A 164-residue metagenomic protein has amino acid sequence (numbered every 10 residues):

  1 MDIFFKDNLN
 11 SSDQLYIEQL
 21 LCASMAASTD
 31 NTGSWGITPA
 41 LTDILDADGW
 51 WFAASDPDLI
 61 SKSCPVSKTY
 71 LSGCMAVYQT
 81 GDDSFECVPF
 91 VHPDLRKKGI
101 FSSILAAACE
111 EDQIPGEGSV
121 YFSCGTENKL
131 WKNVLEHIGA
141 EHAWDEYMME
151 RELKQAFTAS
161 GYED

Functional and structural regions predicted by a protein language model:
M1-L15, L153-D164: Conserved N-terminal entry element of GNAT/NAT acetyltransferase domains
F4-F5, G139-A143: Short secondary-structure junctions
D7-S11, C22-S119, C124-T126: Conserved donor-binding loop and adjoining core beta-sheet/short helix segment in diverse acyl/aminoacyl transferases
Y16, S103-I104, L130: Charged catalytic carboxylate motif
I17-L21: Hydrophobic pocket/interface hotspot
E110, I114, H137-E141, K154: Alpha-helix capping at helix-to-loop junctions
S123-G125, E141-K154: Conserved catalytic-core motifs of GNAT/GCN5-like acyltransferases
W131-E136: Conserved active-site tyrosine of GNAT-family acetyltransferases
